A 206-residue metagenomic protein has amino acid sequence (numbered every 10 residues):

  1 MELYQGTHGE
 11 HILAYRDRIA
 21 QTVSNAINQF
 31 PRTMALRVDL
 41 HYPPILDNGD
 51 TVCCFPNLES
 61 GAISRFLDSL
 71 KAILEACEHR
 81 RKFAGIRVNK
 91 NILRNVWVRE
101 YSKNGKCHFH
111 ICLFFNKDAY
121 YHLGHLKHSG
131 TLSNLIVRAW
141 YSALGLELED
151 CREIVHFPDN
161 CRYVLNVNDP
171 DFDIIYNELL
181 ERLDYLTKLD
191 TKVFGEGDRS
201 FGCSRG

Functional and structural regions predicted by a protein language model:
M1-F30, K117-G206: Catalytic "initiation/cleavage/transfer" segments centered on a nucleophilic residue and adjacent nucleic-acid-engaging
E2-L3, I45-N48, K106: Intrinsically disordered, low-complexity Ser/Thr/Pro/Gly-rich regulatory segments
N25-Y101: Signature for HUH/AEP ssDNA processing cores
P43-D47, N116-Y121: A short, flexible beta-alpha/helix-coil linker loop
C53-C54, C77, C107, C112 (+3 more regions): Generic recognition of cysteine residues
C53-N57, C112, L126-G130: Short intrinsically disordered coil segments
R94-Y120: Histidine-centered divalent-metal-coordination microenvironment in nucleic-acid enzymes
